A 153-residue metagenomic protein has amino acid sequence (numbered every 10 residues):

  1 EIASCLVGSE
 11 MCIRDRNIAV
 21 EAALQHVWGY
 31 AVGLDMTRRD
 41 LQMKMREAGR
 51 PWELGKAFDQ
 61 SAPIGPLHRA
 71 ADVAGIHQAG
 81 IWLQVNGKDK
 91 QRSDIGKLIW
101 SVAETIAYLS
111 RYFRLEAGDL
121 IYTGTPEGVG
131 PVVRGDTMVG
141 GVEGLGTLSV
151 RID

Functional and structural regions predicted by a protein language model:
E1-I2, V20-E21, R111, G128: Short, flexible, glycine/charge-rich loop motifs used to bind or transfer phosphoryl groups or to couple energy/partner
E1-S9, I13: Single conserved hydrophobic/aromatic residue that forms the stacking wall/gate of nucleotide- or nucleobase-binding
C5, L24, Y112-L115: Alpha-helix termination/capping residues and helix-transition junctions
L6-G8, V27, Q78: A structure-centric signal for secondary-structure junctions around beta-strands
E10, R14-A31, D40-M43: Extended, compositionally biased flexible segments
R39-D153: Catalytic-pocket segment enriched in acidic/His residues
